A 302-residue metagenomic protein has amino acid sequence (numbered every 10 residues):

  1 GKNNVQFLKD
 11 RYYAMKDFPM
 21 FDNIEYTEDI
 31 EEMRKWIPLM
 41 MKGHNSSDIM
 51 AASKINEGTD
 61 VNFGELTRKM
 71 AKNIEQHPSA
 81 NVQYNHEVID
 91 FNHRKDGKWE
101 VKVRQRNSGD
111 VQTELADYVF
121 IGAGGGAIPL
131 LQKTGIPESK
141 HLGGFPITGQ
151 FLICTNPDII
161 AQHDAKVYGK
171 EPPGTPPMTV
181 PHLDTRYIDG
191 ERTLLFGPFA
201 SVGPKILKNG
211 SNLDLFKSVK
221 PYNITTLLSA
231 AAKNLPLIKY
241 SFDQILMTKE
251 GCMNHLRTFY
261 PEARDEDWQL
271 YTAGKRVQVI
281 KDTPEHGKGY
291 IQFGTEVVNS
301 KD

Functional and structural regions predicted by a protein language model:
G1-P38, T193: Dinucleotide-binding Rossmann-like beta1-alpha1 core, especially the glycine-rich loop that anchors the ADP
V5, A127-I128, I159, S201-I206 (+1 more regions): Short, acidic Gly/Pro/Ser/Thr-rich loop/turn segments
I24-P38, P146-G149, T155-P157, L228-K301: Flavin (FAD/FMN) cofactor-binding core of flavoprotein oxidoreductases
S47, H93-E100, K281-G287: A short, glycine/Asx- and small/polar-enriched loop/turn that sits immediately N-terminal to a beta-strand
I49-E57, L194-P198, D302: Short, hydrophobic/proline-enriched secondary-structure or compact coil segments at domain edges
A51-Y118: Helical element adjacent to the flavin cofactor pocket in flavoenzyme catalytic cores
G109-G169, G174-P177: Central helical "cap/lid" subdomain
I160, D164-A273: Active-site lid/adjacent beta-loop-alpha segment flanking the redox-cofactor pocket in flavoenzymes
